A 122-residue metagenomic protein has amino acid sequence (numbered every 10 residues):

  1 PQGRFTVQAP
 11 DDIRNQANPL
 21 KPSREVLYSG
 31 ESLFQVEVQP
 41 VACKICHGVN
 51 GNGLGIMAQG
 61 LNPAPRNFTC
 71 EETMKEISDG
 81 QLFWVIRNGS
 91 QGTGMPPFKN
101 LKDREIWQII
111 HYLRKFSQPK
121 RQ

Functional and structural regions predicted by a protein language model:
P1-Q2, L61, R66, V85-L113: Axial heme c-ligation environment in periplasmic c-type cytochrome domains
R4-V38: Electrostatic cytochrome c docking/interface patches
P19, V26-S29, N50, R66-N67 (+1 more regions): Conserved beta-strand positions that form and line the central face of beta-propeller blades
R24-E25, G48-F83: Gly/Gly-Pro-rich "capping" loops immediately C-terminal to redox-active cysteine motifs in periplasmic/lumenal
G30, V38-N50, I109-L113: The canonical Cys-X-X-Cys-His
V41-I45, P96-K99, K120-Q122: Surface-exposed patches in mature extracellular/periplasmic domains of secreted proteins
I45-G53, E72, R87-N88, K99 (+1 more regions): Detector for the c-type heme attachment site
N52-G53, T93, Y112-Q122: Inter-heme linker and motif-flanking segments adjacent to c-type heme-binding CXXCH motifs in c-type cytochromes
